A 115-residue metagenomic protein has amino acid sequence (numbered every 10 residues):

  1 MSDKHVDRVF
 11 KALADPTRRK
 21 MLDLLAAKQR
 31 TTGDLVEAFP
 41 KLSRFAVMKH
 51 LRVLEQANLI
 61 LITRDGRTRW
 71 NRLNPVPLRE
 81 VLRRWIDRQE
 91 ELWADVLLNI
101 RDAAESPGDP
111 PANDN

Functional and structural regions predicted by a protein language model:
M1-H5, L24-P40, R52, Q56-L61 (+1 more regions): C-terminal regulatory/oligomerization modules of transcriptional regulators
D7-L13: Short amphipathic alpha-helical boundary/capping segments
D15-R19: Short alpha-helical elements of helix-turn-helix
F45: Key DNA-contact positions within bacterial/archaeal DNA-binding proteins
K49: DNA-binding alpha-helical recognition surfaces that contact promoter or target DNA
R64-W70: Short, Lys/Arg-rich nucleic-acid/phosphate-binding segment
